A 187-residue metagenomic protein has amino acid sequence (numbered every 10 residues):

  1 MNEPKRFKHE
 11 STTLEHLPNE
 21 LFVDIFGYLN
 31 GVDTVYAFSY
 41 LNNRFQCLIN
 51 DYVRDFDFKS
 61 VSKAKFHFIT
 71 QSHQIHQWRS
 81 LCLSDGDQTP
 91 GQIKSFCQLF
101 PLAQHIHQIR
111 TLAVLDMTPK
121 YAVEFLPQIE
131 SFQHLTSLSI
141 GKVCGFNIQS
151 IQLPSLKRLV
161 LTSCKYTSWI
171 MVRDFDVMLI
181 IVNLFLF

Functional and structural regions predicted by a protein language model:
M1-F187: The conserved beta-strand core of Leucine-Rich Repeat
